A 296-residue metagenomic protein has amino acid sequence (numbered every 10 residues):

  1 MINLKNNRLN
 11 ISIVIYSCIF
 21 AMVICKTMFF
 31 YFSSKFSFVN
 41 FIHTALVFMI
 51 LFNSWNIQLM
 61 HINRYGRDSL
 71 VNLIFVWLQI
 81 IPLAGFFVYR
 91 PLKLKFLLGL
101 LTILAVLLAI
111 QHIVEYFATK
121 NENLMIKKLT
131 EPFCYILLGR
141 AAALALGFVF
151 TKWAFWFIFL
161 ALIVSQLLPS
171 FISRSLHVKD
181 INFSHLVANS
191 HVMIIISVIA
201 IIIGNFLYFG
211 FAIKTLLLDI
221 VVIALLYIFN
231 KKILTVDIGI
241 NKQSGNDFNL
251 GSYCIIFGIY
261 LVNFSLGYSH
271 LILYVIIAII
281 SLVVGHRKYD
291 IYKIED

Functional and structural regions predicted by a protein language model:
M1-M60: N-terminal signal-anchor module of multipass membrane proteins
L9, K35-F38, K93-F96, A154 (+1 more regions): Membrane-interfacial loop-to-transmembrane-helix junctions in polytopic alpha-helical membrane proteins
H43, A154-F155, Y274: Transmembrane alpha-helices of multi-pass eukaryotic membrane proteins
A45, Y65-G66: Early transmembrane hairpin module of multi-pass membrane proteins
L46-L59, L70, V76-L94, L98 (+4 more regions): Predominantly late transmembrane helices and immediately cytosolic-facing juxtamembrane segments
